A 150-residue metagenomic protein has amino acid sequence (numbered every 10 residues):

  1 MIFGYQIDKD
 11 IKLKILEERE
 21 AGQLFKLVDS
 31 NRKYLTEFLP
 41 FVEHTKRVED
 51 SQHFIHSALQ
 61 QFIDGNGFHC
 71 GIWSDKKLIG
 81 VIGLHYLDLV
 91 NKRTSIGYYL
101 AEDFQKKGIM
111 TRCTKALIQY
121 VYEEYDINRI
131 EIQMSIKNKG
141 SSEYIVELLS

Functional and structural regions predicted by a protein language model:
M1-Q23, L27-Y34, H69-S150: Acyl-donor (CoA/ACP) binding surface of acyl/acetyltransferases
T36-H56: Conserved GNAT-fold acetyl-CoA-binding loop/helix
V42, H56-C70: A short helix-loop-beta-strand connector motif used in the catalytic cores of GNAT acetyltransferases and, in some
K46-E49, A58-Q61, D103-F104, I130: Short, intrinsically disordered/low-complexity patches at protein termini and at juxtamembrane boundaries
D50-Q61, L84-V90: Short, charged low-complexity intrinsically disordered segments located at boundaries of structured domains
